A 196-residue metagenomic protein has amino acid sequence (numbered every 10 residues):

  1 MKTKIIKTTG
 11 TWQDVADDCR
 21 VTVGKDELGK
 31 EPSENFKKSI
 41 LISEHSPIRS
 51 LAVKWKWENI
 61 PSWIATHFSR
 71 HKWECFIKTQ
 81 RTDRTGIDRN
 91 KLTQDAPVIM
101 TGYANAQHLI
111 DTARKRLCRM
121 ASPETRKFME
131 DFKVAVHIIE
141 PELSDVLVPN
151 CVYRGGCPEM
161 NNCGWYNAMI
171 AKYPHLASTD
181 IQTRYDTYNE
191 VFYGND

Functional and structural regions predicted by a protein language model:
M1-D196: Family-specific signature for flavin-dependent thymidylate synthase
